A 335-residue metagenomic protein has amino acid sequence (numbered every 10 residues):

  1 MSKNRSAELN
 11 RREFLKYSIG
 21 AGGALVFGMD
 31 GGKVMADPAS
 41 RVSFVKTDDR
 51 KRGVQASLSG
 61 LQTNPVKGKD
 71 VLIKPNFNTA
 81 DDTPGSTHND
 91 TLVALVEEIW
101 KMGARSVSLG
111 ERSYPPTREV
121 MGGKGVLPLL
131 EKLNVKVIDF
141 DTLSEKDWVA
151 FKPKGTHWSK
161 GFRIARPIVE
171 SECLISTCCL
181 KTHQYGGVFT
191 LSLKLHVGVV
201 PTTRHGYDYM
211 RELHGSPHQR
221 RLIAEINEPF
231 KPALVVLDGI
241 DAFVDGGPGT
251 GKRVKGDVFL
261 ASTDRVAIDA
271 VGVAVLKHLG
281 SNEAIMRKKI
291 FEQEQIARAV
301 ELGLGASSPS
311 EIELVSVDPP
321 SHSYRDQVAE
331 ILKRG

Functional and structural regions predicted by a protein language model:
S2-G335: N-terminal and secondary-structure boundary signal
